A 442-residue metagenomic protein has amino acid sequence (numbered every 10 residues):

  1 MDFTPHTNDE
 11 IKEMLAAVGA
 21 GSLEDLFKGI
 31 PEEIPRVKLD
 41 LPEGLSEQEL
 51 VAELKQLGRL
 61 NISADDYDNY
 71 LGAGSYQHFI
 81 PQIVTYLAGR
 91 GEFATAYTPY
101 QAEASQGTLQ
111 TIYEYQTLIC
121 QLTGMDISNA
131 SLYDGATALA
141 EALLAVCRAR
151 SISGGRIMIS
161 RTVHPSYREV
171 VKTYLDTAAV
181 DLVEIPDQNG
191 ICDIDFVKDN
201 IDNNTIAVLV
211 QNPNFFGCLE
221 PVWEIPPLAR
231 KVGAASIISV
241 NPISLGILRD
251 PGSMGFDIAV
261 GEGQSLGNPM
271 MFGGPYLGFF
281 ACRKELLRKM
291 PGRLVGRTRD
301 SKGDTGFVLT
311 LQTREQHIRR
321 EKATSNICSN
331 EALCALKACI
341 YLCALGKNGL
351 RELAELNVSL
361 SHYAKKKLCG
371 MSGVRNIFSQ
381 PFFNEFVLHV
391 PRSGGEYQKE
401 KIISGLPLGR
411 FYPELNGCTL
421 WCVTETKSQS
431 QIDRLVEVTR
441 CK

Functional and structural regions predicted by a protein language model:
M1-K38: Compact, charge-rich alpha-helical regulatory domains located at protein termini
D2, T137-D304, G373, G395-K399 (+1 more regions): Conserved PLP-enzyme active-site core in the AAT-like
E32, R36-E114: N-terminal entrance/gating region of PLP-dependent enzymes' catalytic architecture
R90-A102, C120-M125, I152-G154, L175-V183 (+4 more regions): Gly-rich Lys/Arg/Thr-decorated short loops/hinges at beta-loop-alpha junctions or inter-strand turns that position
Y100-A104, Q121-A140: Short loop-beta-helix segment that forms the pyridoxal 5′-phosphate
L266-S372, N376-S379: Active-site C-terminal subdomain of aminotransferase-like
N348-R434: Conserved C-terminal alpha-helix-loop-beta "cap" of PLP-dependent enzymes that closes/shapes the active-site mouth
